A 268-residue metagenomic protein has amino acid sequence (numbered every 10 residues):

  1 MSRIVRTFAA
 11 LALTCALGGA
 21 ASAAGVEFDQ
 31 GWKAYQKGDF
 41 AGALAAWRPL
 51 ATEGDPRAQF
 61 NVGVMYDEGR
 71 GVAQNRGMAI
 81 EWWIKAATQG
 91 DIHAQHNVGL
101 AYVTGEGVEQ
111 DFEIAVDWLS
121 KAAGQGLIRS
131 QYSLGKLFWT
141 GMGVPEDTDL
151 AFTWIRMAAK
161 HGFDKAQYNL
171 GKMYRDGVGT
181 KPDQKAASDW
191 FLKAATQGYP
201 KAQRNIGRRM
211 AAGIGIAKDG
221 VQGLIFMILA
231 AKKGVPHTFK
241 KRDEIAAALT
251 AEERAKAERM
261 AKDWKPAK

Functional and structural regions predicted by a protein language model:
F8-G19: Bacterial N-terminal signal peptides
E27-A34, A46-L50, N61-E68, N97-T104 (+7 more regions): Hydrophobic face of amphipathic alpha-helices that form TPR/SEL1-like repeat modules and related alpha-solenoid
Y35-D39, T52-D55, E68-R70, N75 (+13 more regions): Short helix-capping/linker turns of helical repeat alpha-solenoids
F60-N61, R76, H96-N97, F112 (+7 more regions): Alpha-solenoid helical repeat scaffolds
K232-K268: Terminal, low-structured helical/coil segments at or just beyond the last alpha-helical repeat
